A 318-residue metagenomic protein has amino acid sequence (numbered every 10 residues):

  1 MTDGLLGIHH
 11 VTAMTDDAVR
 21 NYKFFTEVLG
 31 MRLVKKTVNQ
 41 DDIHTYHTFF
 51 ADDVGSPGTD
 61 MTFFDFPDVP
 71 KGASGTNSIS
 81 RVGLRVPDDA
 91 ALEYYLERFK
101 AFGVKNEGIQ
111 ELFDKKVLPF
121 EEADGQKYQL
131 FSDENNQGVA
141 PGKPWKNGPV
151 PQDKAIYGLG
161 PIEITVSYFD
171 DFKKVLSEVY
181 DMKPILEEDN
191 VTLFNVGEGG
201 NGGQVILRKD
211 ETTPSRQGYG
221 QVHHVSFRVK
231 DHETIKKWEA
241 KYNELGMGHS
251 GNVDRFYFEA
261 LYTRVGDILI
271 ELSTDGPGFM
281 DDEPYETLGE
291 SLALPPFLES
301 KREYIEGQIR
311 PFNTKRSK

Functional and structural regions predicted by a protein language model:
T2-G4, T37, E93-Y157, E188-L207 (+1 more regions): Vicinal oxygen chelate
T2-G7, V11-A18, T26-M31, T48 (+2 more regions): Hydrophobic, proline/glycine-rich low-complexity stretches
G7-T15, D68-R98, L118-E122, Y157-S167 (+2 more regions): Vicinal oxygen chelate
M14-P57, A101, E107-E121, I164-V205 (+2 more regions): Core segments of cupin and vicinal oxygen chelate
K35-V38, I43, F50-L84: Conserved donor-binding loop and adjoining core beta-sheet/short helix segment in diverse acyl/aminoacyl transferases
V69-G72, G148-P151, R208-S215: Short beta-strand/turn micro-motifs at beta-sheet edges
R85-P87, I185, N195, R208 (+1 more regions): A structural detector for beta-sheet-dominated domains
E198-H223: Flexible internal linker/loop segments at domain or repeat junctions
